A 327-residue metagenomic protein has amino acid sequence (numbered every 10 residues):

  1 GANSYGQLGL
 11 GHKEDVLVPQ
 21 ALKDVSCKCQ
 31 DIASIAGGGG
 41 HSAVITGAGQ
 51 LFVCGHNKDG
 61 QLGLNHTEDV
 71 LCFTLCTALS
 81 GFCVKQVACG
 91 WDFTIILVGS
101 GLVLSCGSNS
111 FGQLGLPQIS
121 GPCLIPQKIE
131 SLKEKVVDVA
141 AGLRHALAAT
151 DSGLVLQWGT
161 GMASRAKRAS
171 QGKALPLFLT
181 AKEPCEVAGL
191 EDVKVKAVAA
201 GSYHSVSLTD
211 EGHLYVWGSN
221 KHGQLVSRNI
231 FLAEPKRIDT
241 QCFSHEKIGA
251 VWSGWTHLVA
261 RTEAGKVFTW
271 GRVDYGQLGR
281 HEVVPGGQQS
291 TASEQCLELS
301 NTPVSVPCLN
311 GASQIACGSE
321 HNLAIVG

Functional and structural regions predicted by a protein language model:
G1-G327: Eukaryote-biased RCC1-like beta-propeller repeat architecture
